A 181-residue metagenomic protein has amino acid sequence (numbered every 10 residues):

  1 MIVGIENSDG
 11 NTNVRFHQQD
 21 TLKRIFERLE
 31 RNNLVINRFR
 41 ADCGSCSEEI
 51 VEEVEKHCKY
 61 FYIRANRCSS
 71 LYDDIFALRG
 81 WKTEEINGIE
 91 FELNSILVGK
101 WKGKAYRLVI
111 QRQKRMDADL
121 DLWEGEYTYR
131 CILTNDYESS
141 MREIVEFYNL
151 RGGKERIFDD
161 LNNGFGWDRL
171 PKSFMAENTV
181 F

Functional and structural regions predicted by a protein language model:
M1-N32: Electropositive, glycine- and tryptophan-enriched low-complexity nucleic-acid-binding patches
D9, C43-S45, D136: Short, flexible loop/turn elements at secondary-structure junctions
R31, V35, E138, G153-I157 (+1 more regions): Intrinsically disordered or highly flexible coil/loop and linker segments, enriched in small and charged/polar residues
R31, V51-Y60: Short, surface-exposed basic-aromatic patches at helix termini and helix-loop junctions that form
V35-D42, Y62: Short catalytic-loop micro-motif centered on adjacent basic/acidic residues
R40-S47, R67-S70: Acidic, metal-coordinating catalytic cores used for nucleic-acid/nucleotide bond scission and strand-transfer chemistry
H57-N163: An anionic, glycine-rich sequence signature occurring as long contiguous blocks
M141-Y148, G164-V180: Short, solvent-exposed helix-loop connector elements
